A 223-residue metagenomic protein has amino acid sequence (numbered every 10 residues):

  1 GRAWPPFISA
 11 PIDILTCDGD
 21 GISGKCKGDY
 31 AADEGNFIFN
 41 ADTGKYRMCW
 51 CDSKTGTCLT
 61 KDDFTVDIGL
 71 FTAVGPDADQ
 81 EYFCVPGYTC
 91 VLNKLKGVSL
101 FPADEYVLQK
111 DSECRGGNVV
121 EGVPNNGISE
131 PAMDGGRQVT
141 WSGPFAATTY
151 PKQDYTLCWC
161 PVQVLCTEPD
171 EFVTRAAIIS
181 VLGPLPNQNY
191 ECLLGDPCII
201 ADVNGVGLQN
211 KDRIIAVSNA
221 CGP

Functional and structural regions predicted by a protein language model:
G1-P6, G56-E121, C166-P223: Beta-strand/beta-sandwich contexts
W4-D29, G117-Q138, P223: Solvent-exposed serine/threonine-rich low-complexity stretches and specific carbohydrate-binding patches
K25-I38, G136-A146: Exposed aromatic-hydrophobic patches
F37-K45, P144-D154: Surface-exposed, short loops/turns at beta-strand junctions within beta-sandwich domains
T43, W50, G56, L165: Extracellular/periplasmic metallocenter environments
R47-C51, T156-C160: Extracellular recognition modules
